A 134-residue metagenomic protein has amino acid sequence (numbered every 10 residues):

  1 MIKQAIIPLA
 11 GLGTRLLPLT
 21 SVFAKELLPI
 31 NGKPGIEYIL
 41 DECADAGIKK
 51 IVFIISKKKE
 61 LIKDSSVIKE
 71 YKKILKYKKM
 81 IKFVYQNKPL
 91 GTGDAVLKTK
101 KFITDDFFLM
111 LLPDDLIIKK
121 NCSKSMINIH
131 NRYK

Functional and structural regions predicted by a protein language model:
M1-I7, R15, K33-M110, I117-N121: Conserved N-terminal catalytic core of the sugar/cofactor nucleotidyltransferase
G11: Conserved G/P- and acidic residue-centered "switch" motifs that form tight phosphate/ATP-binding loops in soluble
T14-L17, V22: N-terminal small/glycine-rich loop or linker at the start of catalytic domains across soluble metabolic enzymes
S21, I48, I103-T104, N131-K134: Short conserved AdoMet
S21-E37: Short catalytic helix/loop segments, enriched in acidic residues and glycine and frequently bearing histidine
V22, K100, S125-N128: Short, solvent-exposed amphipathic alpha-helical segments in soluble enzyme and RNA/protein-processing domains
K119-K134: Conserved donor-nucleotide/metal-binding helix-loop-beta segment in metal-dependent transferases, i.e., the alpha-helix
